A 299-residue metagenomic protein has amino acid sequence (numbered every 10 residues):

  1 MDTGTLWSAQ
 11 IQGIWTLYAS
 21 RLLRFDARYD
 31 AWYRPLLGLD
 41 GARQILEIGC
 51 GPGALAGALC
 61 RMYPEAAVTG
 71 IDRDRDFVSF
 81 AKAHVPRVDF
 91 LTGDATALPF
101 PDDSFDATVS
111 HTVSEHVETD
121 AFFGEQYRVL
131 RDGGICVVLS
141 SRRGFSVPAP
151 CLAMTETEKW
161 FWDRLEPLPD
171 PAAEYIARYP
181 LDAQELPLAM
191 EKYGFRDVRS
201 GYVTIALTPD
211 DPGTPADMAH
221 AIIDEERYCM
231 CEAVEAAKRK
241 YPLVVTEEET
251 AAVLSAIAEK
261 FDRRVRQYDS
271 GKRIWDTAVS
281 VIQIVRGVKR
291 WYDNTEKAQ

Functional and structural regions predicted by a protein language model:
D2-R28: Class I SAM-dependent methyltransferase Rossmann-like catalytic core, especially the SAM/SAH-binding loop
L23-R43: Conserved alpha-helix/loop element of class I SAM-dependent methyltransferases that forms part of the SAM/SAH-binding
L46, P52-A97: Class I SAM-dependent methyltransferase SAM/SAH-binding core
T96-A107: A short acidic, Gly/Pro-enriched loop at the edge of an enzyme's catalytic core that lines a small-molecule cofactor
A107-D120: A short SAM/SAH-binding and catalytic strip from SAM-dependent methyltransferases
A121-I135: A short glycine-rich, Lys/Arg-flanked "PGG" loop and its adjoining helix->strand segment in the class I
V138-E225: Conserved catalytic/acceptor-binding region of the Class I
Y179, R199-K297: Conserved Class I S-adenosyl-L-methionine
